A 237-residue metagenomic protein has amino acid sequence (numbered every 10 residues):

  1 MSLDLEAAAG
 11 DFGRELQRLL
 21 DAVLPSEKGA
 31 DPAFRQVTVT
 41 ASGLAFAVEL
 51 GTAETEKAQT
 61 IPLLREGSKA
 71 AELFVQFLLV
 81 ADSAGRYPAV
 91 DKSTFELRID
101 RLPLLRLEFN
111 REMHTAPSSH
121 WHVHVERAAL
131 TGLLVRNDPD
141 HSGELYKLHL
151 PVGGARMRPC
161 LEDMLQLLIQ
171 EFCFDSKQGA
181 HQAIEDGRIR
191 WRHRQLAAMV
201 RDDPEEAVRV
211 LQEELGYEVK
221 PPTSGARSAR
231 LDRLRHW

Functional and structural regions predicted by a protein language model:
M1-L44, R127-R190: Eukaryotic low-complexity, intrinsically disordered regulatory segments enriched in serine, proline and acidic residues
M1-V90, E96: N-terminal "first-domain core" detector
V48, L73-F77, L107, V123-V125 (+1 more regions): Generic structural hydrophobic/aromatic packing signal, biased to beta-strands
P62, V135-E144, V208-E218: Short, surface-exposed, charge-dense and proline/glycine-enriched linear segments
G85-E162: An exposed acidic His-Trp-rich patch
L161-W237: Long, compositionally biased interface segments
